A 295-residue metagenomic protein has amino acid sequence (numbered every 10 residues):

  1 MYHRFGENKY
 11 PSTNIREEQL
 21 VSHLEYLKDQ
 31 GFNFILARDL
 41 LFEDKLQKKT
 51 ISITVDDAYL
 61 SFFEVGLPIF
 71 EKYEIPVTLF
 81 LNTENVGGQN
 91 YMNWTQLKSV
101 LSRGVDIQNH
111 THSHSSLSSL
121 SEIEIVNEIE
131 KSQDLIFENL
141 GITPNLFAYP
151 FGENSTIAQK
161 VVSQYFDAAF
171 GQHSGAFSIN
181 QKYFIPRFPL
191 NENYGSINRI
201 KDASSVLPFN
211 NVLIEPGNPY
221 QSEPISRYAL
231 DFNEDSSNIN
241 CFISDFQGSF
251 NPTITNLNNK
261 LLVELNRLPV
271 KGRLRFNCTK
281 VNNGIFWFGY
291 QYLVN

Functional and structural regions predicted by a protein language model:
M1-N14, F42-I51, Y59-K160, S178-P189: Metal-dependent polysaccharide deacetylase catalytic core of the NodB/CE4 family, i.e., the active-site-bearing domain
I15-I35: Catalytic domains of carbohydrate-active enzymes, especially glycoside hydrolases
F34-F42: A short, well-structured beta->alpha microelement
Q159-D167: Short, surface-exposed basic-aromatic patches at helix termini and helix-loop junctions that form
F166-G175: Acidic, His- and aromatic-enriched active-site or binding-groove loops in soluble protein domains that engage sugars
L190-E223: Short, compositionally biased P/S/T/A/G/V-rich stretches that sit at domain boundaries
N210-N295: Beta-strand-enriched, solvent-exposed domains that form extended recognition/catalytic surfaces
